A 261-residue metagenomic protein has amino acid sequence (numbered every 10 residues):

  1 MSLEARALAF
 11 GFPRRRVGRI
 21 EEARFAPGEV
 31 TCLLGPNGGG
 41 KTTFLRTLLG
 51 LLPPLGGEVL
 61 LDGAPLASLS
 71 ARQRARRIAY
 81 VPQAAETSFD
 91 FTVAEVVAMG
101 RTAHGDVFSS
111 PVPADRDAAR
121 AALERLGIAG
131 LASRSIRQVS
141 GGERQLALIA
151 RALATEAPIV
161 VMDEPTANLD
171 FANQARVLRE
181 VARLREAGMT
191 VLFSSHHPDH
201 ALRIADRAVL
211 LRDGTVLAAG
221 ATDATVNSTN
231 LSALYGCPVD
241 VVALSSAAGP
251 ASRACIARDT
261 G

Functional and structural regions predicted by a protein language model:
M1-A5, A9-E21, S70, S88: A short, flexible loop at the N-terminus of ABC-type nucleotide-binding domains that lies
L34-P36: The feature captures the beta-strand-to-loop junction immediately N-terminal to the Walker
L49: Helix-to-loop junction immediately C-terminal to a conserved catalytic motif
G57-P65, R74: Conserved ABC transporter NBD signature motif
S135-V139, E143: Conserved ABC ATPase signature
V160-D163: Catalytic Walker B motif of ABC-type/P-loop ATPase nucleotide-binding domains
Y235-G261: ABC ATPase nucleotide-binding domains
